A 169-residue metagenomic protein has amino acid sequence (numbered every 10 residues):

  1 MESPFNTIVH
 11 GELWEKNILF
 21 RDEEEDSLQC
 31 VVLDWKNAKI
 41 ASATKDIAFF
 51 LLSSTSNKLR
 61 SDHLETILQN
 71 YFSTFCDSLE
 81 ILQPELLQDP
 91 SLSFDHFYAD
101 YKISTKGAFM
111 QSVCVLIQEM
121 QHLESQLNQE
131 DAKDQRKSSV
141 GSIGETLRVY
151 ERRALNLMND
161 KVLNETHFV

Functional and structural regions predicted by a protein language model:
M1-A43: Active-site acidic catalytic loop and adjacent metal/ATP-binding pocket of ATP-dependent phosphoryl transfer enzymes
M1-H10, R21-E25, Q135-S142, T146-V169: ATP-dependent phospho-/nucleotidyl transfer catalytic cores
F5, L59, H63, S93: Conserved acidic
W35, S42, S93, G141-G144: Secondary-structure junction/capping motif
N37-L82, G107-K133: Active-site activation/catalytic loop segments of kinase-like enzymes and analogous catalytic loops in related
L82-F94: Short, glycine/acidic-rich hinge or "gate" loops at secondary-structure transitions that mediate conformational
Y98-L157: Short terminal or interdomain "cap/linker" segment that borders an active site or interface and mediates
